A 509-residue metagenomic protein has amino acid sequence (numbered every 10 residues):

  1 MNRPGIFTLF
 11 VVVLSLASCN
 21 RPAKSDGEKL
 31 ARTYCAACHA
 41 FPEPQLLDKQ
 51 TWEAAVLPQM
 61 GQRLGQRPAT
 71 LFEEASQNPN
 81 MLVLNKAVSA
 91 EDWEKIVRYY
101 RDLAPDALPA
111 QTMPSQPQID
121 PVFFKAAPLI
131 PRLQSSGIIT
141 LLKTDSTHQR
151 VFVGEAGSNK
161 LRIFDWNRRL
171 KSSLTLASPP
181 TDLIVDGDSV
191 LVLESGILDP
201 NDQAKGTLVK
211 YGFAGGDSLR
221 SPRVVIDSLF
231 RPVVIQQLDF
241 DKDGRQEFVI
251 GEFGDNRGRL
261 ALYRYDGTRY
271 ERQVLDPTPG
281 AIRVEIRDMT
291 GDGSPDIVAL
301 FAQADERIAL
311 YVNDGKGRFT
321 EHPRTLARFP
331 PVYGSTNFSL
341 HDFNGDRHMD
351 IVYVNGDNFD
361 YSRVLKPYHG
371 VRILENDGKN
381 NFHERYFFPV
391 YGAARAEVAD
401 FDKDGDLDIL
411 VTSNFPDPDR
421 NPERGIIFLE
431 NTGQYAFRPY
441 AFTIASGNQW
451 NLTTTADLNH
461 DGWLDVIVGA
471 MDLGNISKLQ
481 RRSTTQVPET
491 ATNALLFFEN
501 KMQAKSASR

Functional and structural regions predicted by a protein language model:
M1-F7: Bacterial N-terminal signal peptides that target proteins for export
T8-V13: Sec-dependent N-terminal signal peptides
L16-S18: C-terminal motif of bacterial Sec signal peptides marking the signal peptidase cleavage site
N20-S25, Y34-R509: Beta-propeller-forming repeat regions
E28: Active-site alpha-helix of zinc metalloproteases
A31: Short metal-coordination and nucleic-acid-contact micro-motifs, chiefly zinc-binding Cys/His arrays
